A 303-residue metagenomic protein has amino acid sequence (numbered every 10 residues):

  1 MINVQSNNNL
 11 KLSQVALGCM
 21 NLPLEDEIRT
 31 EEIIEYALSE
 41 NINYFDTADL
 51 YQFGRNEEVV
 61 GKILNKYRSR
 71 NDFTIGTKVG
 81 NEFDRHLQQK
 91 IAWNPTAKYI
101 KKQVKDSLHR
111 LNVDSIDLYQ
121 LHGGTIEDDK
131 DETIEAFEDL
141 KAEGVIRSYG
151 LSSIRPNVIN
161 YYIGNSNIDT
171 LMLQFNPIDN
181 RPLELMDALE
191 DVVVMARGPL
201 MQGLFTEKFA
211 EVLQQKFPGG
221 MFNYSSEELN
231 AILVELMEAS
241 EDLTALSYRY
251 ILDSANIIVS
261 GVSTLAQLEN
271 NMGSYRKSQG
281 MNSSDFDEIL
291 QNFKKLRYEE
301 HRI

Functional and structural regions predicted by a protein language model:
M1-F73: N-terminal binding-site loop/beta-alpha segment at the start of enzyme catalytic domains that lines or forms
Q5-P23, G76-I91, S115, Q120: N-terminal small/glycine-rich loop or linker at the start of catalytic domains across soluble metabolic enzymes
S6-K11, S39, K62-T74, L108-N112 (+3 more regions): Acidic (Asp/Glu)-rich catalytic clusters
L12-A16, N43-Y44, D72-K78, S115-Q120 (+4 more regions): Structural preference for beta-strand elements that scaffold enzyme active sites
E25-E32, R55, V59, I91-K102 (+2 more regions): Alpha-helix N-cap and loop-to-helix initiation/capping positions
E25-L38, P95-N112, S153-Y161: Short, acidic/polar
L108-E127: Active-site groove signature of glycoside hydrolases
G124-I303: Beta/alpha (TIM)-barrel catalytic core signal, keyed to glycine-rich beta->alpha loops juxtaposed to Asp/Glu that bind
